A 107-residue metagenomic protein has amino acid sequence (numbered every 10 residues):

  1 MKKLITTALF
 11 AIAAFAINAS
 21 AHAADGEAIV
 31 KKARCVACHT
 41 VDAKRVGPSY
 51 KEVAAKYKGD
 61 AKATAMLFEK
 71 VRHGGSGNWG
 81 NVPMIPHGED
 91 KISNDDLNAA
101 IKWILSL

Functional and structural regions predicted by a protein language model:
M1-A8: Bacterial N-terminal signal peptides that target proteins for export
A8-A16: Bacterial N-terminal signal peptides
F15-V30, K56-K58: Electrostatic cytochrome c docking/interface patches
D25-G26, V46, A63, L67 (+1 more regions): Stable alpha-helical elements in mature extracytoplasmic
K31, T40-R72: Gly/Gly-Pro-rich "capping" loops immediately C-terminal to redox-active cysteine motifs in periplasmic/lumenal
R34-V41, A100: The canonical Cys-X-X-Cys-His
V46-A55, R72-A99: Axial heme c-ligation environment in periplasmic c-type cytochrome domains
A99-L107: Aromatic- and Gly/Pro-enriched helix-to-coil junctions and flexible linker segments
